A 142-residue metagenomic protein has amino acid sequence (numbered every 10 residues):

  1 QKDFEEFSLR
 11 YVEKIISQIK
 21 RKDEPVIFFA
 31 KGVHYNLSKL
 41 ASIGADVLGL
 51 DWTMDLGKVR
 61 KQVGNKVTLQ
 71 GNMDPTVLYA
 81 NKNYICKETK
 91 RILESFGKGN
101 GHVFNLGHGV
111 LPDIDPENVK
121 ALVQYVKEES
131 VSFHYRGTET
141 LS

Functional and structural regions predicted by a protein language model:
Q1-S142: Active-site loop segments of alpha/beta catalytic cores
